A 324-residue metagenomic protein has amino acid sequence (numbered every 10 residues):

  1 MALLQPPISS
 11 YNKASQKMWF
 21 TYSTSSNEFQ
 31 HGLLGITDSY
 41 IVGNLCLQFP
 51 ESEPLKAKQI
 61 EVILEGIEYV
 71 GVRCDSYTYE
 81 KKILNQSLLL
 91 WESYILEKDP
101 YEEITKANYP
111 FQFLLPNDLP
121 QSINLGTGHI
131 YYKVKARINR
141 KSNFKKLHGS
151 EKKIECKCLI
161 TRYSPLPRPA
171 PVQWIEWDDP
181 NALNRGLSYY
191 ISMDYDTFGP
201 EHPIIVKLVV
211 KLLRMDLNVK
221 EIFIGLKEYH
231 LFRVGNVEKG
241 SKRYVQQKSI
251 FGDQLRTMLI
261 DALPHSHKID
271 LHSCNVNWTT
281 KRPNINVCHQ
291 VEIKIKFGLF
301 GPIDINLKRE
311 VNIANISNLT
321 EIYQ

Functional and structural regions predicted by a protein language model:
M1-Q324: C-terminal beta-sandwich interaction modules and adjacent acidic, Ser/Thr/Pro/Gly-rich low-complexity tails used
